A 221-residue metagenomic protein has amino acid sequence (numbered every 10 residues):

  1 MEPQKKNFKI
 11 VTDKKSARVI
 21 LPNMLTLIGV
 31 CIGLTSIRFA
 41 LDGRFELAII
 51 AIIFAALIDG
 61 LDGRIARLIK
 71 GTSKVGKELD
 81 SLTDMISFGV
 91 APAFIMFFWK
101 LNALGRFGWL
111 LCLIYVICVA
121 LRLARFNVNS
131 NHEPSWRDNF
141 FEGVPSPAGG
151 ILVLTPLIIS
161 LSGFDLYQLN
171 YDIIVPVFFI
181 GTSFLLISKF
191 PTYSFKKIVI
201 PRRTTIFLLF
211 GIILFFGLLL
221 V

Functional and structural regions predicted by a protein language model:
M1-G60, P191, F215-F216: Topogenic membrane-insertion module of multi-pass membrane proteins
M1-I10, D138-V221: C-terminal membrane-associated helical module and adjoining short loops/tails
K14-N23, V75-T83, F141, S194-T204: Short, amphipathic, aromatic/basic-enriched membrane-interface segments that mark the entry/exit of transmembrane
V19-T26, L68-F126, P156: Multi-pass membrane catalytic core of lipid/isoprenoid biosynthesis enzymes
L25-C31, A51-F54, I86-G89, L110-I117 (+4 more regions): Lipid-exposed faces of alpha-helical membrane segments in multi-pass integral membrane proteins
C31, L57, L61, I65 (+2 more regions): Active-site His/Glu-centered metal-binding helix of metallohydrolases
T35-I50, I86, V90-C112, T155-I174 (+1 more regions): Helix-coil boundary and interhelical linker segments in multi-pass alpha-helical membrane proteins
R64-S73, A120-W136, I187-K196: C-terminal ends of transmembrane helices
